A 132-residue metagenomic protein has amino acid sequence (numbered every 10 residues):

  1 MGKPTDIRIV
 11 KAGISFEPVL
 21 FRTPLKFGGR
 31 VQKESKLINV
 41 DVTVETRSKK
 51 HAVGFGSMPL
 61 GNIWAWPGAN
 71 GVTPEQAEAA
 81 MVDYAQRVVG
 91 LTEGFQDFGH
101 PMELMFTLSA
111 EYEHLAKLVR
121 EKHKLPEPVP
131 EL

Functional and structural regions predicted by a protein language model:
M1-T43: Short, Gly/Pro- and small/polar-rich lid/capping loops
T5, T23, T43-T46, T73 (+2 more regions): Residue-identity detector for threonine
F21, K49-H51, I63-A65: Intrinsically disordered, low-complexity acidic/polar segments
R30-K36, V44-R47, Q96-H100, E127-V129: Unusually extended, aromatic-enriched hydrophobic runs near protein termini
L37-L60: N-terminal glycine-rich anion-binding loops that anchor highly charged ligand groups
G54-L132: Metal- or metallocofactor-binding catalytic centers and their adjacent structured scaffolds across diverse enzyme
